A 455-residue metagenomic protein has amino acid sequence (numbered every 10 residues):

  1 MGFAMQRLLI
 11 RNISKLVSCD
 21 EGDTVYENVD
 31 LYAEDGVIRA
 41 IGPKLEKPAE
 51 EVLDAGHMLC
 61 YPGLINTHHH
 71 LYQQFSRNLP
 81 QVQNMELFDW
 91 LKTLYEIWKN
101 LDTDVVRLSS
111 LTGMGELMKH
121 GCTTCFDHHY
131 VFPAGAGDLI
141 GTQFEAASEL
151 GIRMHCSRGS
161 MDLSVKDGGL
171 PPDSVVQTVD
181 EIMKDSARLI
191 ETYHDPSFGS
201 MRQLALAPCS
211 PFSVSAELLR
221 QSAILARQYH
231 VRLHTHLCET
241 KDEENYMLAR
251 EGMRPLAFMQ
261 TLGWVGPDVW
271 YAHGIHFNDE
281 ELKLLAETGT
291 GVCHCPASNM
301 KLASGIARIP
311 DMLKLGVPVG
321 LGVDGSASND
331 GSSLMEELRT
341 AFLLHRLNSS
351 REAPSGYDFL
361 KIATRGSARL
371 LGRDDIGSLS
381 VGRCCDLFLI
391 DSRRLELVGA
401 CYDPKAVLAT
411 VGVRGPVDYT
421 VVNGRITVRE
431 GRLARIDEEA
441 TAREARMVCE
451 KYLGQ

Functional and structural regions predicted by a protein language model:
M1-K47, M58-L59: N-terminal metal-binding scaffold of metallo-dependent hydrolase/deaminase domains
R7-R11, E46-T93, L111, G115-K119 (+1 more regions): Replace "His-x-His-based motif
L16-N28, L302-S304, I309, A368-K405: Acidic, glycine-enriched loop/beta-strand segments at the rims of small-molecule binding/catalytic pockets
C19, C384-A442: C-terminal cap of metal-dependent C-N hydrolases
F75-V106, G135, L163-V179, S200 (+3 more regions): Active-site gating loops and adjacent loop-to-helix segments of metal-dependent hydrolytic enzymes
R77-H128, P133-R153, M183-F198, R446-G454: Alpha-helical scaffold segments that flank or form the walls of functional sites
G135-G274, E280: Metal-coordinating catalytic core of metallo-dependent amide/deamination hydrolases
T261-D268, P310-R394, T410-V413: His/Asp/Glu-enriched, well-ordered alpha-helical/loop segment that forms or immediately abuts the divalent-metal
